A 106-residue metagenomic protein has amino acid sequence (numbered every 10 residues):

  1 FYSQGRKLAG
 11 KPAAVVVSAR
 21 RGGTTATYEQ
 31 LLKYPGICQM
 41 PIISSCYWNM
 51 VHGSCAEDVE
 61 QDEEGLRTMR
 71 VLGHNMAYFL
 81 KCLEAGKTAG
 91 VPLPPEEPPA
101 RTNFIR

Functional and structural regions predicted by a protein language model:
F1-Y47: Helix-loop-strand module that forms the ligand-binding subsite of alpha/beta enzymes
P41-R106: Glycine-rich phosphate/pyrophosphate-binding loop and the adjoining helix
